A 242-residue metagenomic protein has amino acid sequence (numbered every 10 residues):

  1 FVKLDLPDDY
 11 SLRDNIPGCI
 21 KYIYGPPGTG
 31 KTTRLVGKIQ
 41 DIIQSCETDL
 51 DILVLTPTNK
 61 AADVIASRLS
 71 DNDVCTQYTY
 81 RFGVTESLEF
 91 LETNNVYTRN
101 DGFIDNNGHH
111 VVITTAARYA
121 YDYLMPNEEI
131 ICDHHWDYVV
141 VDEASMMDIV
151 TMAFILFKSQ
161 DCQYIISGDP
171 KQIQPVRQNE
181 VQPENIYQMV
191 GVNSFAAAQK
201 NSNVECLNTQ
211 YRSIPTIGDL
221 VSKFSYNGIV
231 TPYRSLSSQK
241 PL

Functional and structural regions predicted by a protein language model:
F1-R13, F82, F90-N95: Pre-ATPase regulatory/linker segments immediately N-terminal to the P-loop/RecA-like helicase/translocase core
D8-D9, T98-N100, T151-M152: Eukaryotic intrinsically disordered and solvent-exposed regulatory patches
I16-I23, D49-L50: Pre-Walker A (Motif I) flank of P-loop NTPase domains
I20-Y22, T79-R81, I113, V204-C206: Conserved beta-strand scaffold positions in the cores of enzyme catalytic domains, especially in NTP/NDP-utilizing
Y24-P26, L55: Residues at the beta-strand->loop junction immediately N-terminal to the Walker
T29, D49-L50, P57-K60, A117-Y119 (+1 more regions): Conserved helicase motor core of SF1/SF2 NTP-dependent helicases
R34-K38: Hydrophobic positions on the alpha1 helix immediately C-terminal to the Walker A/P-loop
Q40, S45, D49-V139, R177-Y187 (+1 more regions): Conserved P-loop NTPase motor core of helicases/translocases
